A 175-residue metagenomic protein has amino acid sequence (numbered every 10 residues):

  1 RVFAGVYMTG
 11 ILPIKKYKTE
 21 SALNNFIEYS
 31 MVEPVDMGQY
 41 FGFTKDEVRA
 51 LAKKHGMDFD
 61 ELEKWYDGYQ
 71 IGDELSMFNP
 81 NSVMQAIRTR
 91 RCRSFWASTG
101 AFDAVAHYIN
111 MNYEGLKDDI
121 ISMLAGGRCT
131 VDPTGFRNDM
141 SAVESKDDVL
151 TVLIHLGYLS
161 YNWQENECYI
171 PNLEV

Functional and structural regions predicted by a protein language model:
R1-V175: Phosphate-binding site recognition
